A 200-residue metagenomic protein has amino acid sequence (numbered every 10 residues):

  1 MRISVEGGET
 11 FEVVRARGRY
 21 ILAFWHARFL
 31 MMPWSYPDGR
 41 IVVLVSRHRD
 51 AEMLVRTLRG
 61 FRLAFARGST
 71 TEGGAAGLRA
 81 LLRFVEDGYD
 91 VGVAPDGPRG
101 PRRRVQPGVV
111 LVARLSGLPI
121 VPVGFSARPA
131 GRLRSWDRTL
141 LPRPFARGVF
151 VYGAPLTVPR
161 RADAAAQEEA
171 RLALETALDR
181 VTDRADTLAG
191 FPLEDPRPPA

Functional and structural regions predicted by a protein language model:
M1-D38, R56, E169-A200: Membrane-anchoring hydrophobic helices of lipid-metabolizing enzymes
R19-A76, S116, R132: Catalytic core of membrane glycerolipid acyltransferases/transacylases, capturing the structured, soluble-facing
S46-H48, D96, F125-S126: Cofactor-binding loop segments of dinucleotide-utilizing enzymes, especially the Rossmann-like FAD- and NAD(P)+-binding
R59-R62, F84-V85, D137-R143: Short, hinge-like loop/turn segments at secondary-structure boundaries
G68, A94, P122-F125: Generic beta-sheet signal
A80-V112, S116: Catalytic-site beta-strand/loop segments enriched in glycine and acidic/polar residues
R104-A164: A cross-family acyltransferase "interaction/gating" segment
